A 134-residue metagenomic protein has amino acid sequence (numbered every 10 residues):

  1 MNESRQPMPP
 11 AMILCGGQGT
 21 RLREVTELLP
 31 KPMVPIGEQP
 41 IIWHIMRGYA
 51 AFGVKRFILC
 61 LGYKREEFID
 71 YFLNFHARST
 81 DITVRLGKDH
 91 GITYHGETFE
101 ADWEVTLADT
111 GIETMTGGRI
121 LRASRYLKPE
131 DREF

Functional and structural regions predicted by a protein language model:
N2-F75: N-terminal glycine-rich phosphate-binding loop and ensuing alpha1 helix
E67-F134: Conserved beta-loop-beta/alpha segment of the NTase-like Rossmann-fold superfamily that binds/positions NTPs
